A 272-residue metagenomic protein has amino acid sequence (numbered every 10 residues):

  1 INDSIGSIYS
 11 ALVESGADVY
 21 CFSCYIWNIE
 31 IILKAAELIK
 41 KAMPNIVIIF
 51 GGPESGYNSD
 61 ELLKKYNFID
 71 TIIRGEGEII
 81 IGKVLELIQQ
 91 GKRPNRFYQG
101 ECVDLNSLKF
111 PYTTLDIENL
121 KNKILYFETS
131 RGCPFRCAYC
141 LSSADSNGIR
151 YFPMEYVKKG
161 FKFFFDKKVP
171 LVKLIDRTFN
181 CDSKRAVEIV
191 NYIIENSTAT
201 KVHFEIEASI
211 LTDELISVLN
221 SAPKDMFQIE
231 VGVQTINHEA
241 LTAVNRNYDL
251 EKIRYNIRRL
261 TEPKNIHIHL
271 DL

Functional and structural regions predicted by a protein language model:
I1, D18, R254, E262-K264 (+1 more regions): Short, intrinsically disordered, charge-balanced linker/junction segments flanking boundaries in proteins
I1-F164: Acidic, low-complexity intrinsically disordered segments
F22-C24, D176-R177, I206, L272: Short glycine-centered, acidic/aromatic-flanked micro-motifs in structured strand/loop junctions that mark active-site
P53-L62, L87-I88, G232-A243, I266-L272: Short flexible/disordered coil segments
R93-F97, K201-V202, I268-L270: Acidic/polar loop patches that form or flank catalytic/metal-binding clefts of enzymes that bind anionic ligands
F110-E262, I266: Radical SAM [4Fe-4S] cluster-binding motif and immediate context
